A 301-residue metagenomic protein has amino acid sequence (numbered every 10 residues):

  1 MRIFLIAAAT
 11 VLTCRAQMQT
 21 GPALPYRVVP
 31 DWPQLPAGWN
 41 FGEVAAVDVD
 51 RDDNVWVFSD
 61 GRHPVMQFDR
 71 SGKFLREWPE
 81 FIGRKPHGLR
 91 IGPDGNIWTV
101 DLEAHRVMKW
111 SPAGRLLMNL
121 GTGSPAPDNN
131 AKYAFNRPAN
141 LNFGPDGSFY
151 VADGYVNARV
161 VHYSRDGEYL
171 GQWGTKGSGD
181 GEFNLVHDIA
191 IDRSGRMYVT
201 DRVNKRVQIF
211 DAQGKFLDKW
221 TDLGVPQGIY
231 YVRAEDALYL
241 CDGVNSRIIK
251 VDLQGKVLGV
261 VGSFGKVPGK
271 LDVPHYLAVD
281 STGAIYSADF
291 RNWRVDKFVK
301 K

Functional and structural regions predicted by a protein language model:
M1-A7: Sec-dependent signal peptide recognition, specifically the positively charged N-region followed immediately by
A7-A16: Hydrophobic h-region of N-terminal signal peptides that target proteins for export in Gram-negative bacteria
Q17-K301: Eukaryotic scaffold repeat domains enriched in small/polar residues
